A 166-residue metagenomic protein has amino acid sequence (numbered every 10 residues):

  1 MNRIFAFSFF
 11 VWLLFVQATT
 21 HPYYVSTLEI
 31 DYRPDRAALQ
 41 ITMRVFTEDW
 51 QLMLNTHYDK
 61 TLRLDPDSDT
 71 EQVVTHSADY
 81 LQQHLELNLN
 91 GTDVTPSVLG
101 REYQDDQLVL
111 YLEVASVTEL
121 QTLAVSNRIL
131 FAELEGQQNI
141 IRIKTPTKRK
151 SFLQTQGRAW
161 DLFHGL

Functional and structural regions predicted by a protein language model:
M1-I4: Positively charged n-region of N-terminal signal peptides that target proteins for export
A6-V16: Bacterial N-terminal signal peptides
T20-L166: N-terminal soluble domains immediately following signal/targeting peptides that reside in extracytoplasmic
